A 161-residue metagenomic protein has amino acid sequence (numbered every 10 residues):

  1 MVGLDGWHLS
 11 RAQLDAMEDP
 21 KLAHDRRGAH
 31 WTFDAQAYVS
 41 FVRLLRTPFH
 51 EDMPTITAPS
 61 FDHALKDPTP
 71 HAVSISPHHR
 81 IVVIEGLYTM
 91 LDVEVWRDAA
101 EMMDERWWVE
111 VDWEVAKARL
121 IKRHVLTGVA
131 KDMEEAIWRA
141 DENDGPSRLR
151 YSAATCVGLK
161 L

Functional and structural regions predicted by a protein language model:
M1, R106-W108, K160-L161: Conserved beta-strand scaffold positions in the cores of enzyme catalytic domains, especially in NTP/NDP-utilizing
G3, W7-L65: Conserved nucleotide-sensing/catalytic segment adjacent to the nucleotide-binding pocket in NTP-handling enzymes
F41-L45, K122-T127: Conserved AAA+ ATPase "sensor/coupling" helix adjacent to the nucleotide-binding pocket
P59-D62, E85-L87, R139: Short, flexible loop segments at the rims of nucleotide/cofactor-binding pockets, characterized by
K66-L126: ATP-dependent NMP and nucleoside kinases share a basic, alpha-helical "lid"
P70-H71, E94-R97, V125-L161: Small-molecule kinase domains that catalyze NTP-dependent phosphoryl transfer to phosphate-bearing small molecules
